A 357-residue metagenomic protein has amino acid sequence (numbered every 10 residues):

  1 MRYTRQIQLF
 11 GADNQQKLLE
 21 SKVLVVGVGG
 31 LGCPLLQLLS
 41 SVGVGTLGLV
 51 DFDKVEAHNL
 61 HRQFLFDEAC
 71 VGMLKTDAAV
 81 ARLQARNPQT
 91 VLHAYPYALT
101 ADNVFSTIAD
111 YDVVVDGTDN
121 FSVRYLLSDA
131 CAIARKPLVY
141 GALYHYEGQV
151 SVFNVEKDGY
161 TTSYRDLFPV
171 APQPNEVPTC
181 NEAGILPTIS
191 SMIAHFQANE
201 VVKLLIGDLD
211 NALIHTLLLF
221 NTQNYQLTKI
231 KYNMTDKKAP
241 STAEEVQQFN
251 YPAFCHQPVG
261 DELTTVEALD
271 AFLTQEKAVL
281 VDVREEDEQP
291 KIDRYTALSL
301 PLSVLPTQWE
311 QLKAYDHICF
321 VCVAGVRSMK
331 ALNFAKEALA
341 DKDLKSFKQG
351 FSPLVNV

Functional and structural regions predicted by a protein language model:
M1-L24, Q248-P258: N-terminal charged helix/coil linker that caps or initiates catalytic domains
S21-S40, T46-D51: Glycine-rich adenosine-cofactor-binding loop
V26, L39, L300, P306-V357: Catalytic cysteine-centered active loop of the rhodanese-like fold, especially the PTP/DSP P-loop
G30-C33, V44, K54-V55, F121-S122 (+2 more regions): Residue-level detector of alpha-helix initiation sites
V50-R86: Glycine-rich phosphate-binding loop and adjoining beta1-alpha1-beta2 segment of Rossmann-like nucleotide-binding folds
L92-A94, L99, D110-I193, M234: E1/E1-like adenylate-forming module used to activate ubiquitin-like modifiers and sulfur-carrier proteins
P178-L217: Conserved anion/nucleotide-ligand pocket segment
N221-I292: Flexible, polar/low-complexity N-terminal or interdomain linker segments that lie immediately upstream of folded
